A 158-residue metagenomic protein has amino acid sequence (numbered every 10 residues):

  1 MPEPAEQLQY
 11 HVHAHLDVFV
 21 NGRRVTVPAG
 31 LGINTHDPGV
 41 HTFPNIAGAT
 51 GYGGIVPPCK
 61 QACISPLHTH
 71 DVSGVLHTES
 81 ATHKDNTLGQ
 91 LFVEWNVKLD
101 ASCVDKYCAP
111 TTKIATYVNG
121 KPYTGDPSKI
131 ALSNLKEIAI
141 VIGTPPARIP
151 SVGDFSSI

Functional and structural regions predicted by a protein language model:
M1-I158: Ubiquitin-like/PB1-type beta-grasp interaction modules and other compact soluble beta-rich domains
